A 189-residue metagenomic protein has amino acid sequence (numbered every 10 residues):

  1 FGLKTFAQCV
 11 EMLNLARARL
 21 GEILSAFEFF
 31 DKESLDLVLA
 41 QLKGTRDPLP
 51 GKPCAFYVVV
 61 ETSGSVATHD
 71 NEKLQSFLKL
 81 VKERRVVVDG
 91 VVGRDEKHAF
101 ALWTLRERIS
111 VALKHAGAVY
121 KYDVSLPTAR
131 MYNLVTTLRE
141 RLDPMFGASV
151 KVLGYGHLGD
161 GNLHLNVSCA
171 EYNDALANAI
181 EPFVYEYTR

Functional and structural regions predicted by a protein language model:
F1-R189: Noncatalytic alpha-helical scaffold of FAD-dependent oxidoreductases
